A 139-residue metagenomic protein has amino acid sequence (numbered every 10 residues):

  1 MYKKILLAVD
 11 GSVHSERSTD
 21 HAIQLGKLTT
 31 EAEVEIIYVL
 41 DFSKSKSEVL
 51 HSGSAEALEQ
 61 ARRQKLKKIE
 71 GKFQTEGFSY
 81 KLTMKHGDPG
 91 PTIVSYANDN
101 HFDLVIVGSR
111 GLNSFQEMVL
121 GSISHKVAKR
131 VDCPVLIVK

Functional and structural regions predicted by a protein language model:
M1, T30-E33, F78-S79, H101: Short loop/turn motifs at secondary-structure junctions
K3-V49: Small/aliphatic-rich secondary-structure junction motif
K4, Y96-K139: Gly/Ser-rich helix-loop-strand patches that form or flank binding pockets for ribonucleotide-derived cofactors
R17, T92, S114: Phosphate- and divalent-cation-binding pockets in alpha/beta enzyme and binding domains that engage nucleotide-derived
I23, R63, K67-Q74: Class I S-adenosyl-L-methionine
E35-I37, K81-K85, L136: General small-molecule cofactor/ligand-binding pocket signal
G53-Q64: A short acidic, glycine-rich active-site loop that binds or catalyzes chemistry on phosphate/adenosine moieties
Q74-V105: Structural beta-alpha unit
